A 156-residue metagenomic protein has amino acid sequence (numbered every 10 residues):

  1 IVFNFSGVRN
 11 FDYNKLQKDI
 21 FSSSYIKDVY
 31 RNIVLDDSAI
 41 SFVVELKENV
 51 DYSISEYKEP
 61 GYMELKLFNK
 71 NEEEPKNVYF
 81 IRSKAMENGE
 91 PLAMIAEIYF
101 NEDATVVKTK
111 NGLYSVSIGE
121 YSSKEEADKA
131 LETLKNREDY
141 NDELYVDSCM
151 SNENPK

Functional and structural regions predicted by a protein language model:
I1-Y99, D103-N111: Signal-peptide-cleaved, periplasmic/extracellular N-terminal interaction regions immediately downstream of the signal
N88-Y114, E120-K156: Extracytoplasmic
